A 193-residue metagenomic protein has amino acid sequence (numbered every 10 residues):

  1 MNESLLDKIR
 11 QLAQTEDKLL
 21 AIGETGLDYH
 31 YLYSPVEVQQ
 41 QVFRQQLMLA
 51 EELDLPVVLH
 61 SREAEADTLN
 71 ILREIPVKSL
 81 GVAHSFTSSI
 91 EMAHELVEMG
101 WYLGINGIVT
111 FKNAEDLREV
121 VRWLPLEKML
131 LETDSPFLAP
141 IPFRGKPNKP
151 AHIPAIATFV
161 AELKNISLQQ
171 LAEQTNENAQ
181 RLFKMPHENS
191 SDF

Functional and structural regions predicted by a protein language model:
M1-F193: Mid-domain alpha/beta scaffold segments of enzyme catalytic cores
